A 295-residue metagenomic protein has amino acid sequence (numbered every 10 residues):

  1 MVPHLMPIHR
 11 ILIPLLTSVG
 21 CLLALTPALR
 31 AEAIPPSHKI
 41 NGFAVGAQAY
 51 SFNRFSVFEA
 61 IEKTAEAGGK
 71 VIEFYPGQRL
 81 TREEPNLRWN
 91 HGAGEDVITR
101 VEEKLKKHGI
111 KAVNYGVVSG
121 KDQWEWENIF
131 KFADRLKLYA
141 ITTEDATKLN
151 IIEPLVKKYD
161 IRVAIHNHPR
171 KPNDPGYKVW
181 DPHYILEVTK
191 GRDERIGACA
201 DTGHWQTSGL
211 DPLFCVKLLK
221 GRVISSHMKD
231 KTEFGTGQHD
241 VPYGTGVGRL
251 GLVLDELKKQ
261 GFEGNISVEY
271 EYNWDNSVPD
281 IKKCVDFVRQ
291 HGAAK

Functional and structural regions predicted by a protein language model:
M1-H9: N-terminal secretory signal peptides that target proteins for export/translocation
P14-T26: Bacterial N-terminal signal peptides
E32, I98, K104, H108-A200 (+2 more regions): Active-site acidic/histidine proton-transfer and metal-coordination neighborhood in alpha/beta enzyme cores
E32-A49, N53-V71, P182-A200, Q206-K295: Histidine-acidic metal/acid-base catalytic patches
A49-S51, R88-H91, G116, L138-A140 (+2 more regions): The substrate-binding groove and active-site-proximal loops of carbohydrate-active enzymes, especially glycoside
S51-R54, Q78-T81, V118-D122, T147-K148 (+4 more regions): Solvent-exposed loop/turn segments at secondary-structure junctions within structured extracellular/periplasmic domains
E73, N114, T142, A164 (+2 more regions): Conserved beta-strand positions in the central sheet of alpha/beta enzyme cores
F74-R100: Glycine-rich, proline-tolerant flexible connector loops at the mouths of alpha/beta enzymes
